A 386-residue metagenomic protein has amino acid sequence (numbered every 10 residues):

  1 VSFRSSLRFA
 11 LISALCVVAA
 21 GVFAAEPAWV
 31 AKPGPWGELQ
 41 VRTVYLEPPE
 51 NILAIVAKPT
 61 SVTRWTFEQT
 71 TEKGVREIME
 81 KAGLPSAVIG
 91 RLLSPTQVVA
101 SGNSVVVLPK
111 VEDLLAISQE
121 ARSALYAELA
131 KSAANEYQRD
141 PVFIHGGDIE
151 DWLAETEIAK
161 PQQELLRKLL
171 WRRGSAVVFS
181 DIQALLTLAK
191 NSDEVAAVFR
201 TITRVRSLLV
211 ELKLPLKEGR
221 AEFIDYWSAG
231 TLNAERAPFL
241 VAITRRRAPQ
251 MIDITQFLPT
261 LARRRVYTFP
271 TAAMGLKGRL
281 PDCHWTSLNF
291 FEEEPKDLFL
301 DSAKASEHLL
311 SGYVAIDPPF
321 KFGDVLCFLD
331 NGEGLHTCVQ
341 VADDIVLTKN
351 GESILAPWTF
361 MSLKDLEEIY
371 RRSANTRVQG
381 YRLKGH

Functional and structural regions predicted by a protein language model:
V1-L11: Bacterial N-terminal signal peptides that target proteins for export
A10-A20: Bacterial N-terminal signal peptides
A24-A124: Long, contiguous, compositionally biased segments that the model treats as domain-scale units
A25, R91-L93, V98-V99, A134 (+3 more regions): Short, surface-exposed loop and linker segments with low hydrophobicity and enrichment for Pro/Ser/Thr
P27-A54, Y313, V341-H386: Aromatic- and glycine-rich peptidoglycan recognition patches
Q97-G275: Extended, non-transmembrane interaction/recognition domains
Y267-K321: Catalytic cysteine-centered active-site loop
L300-L355: ...with weaker cross-activation on analogous glycine-rich loops/strands in unrelated enzymes
